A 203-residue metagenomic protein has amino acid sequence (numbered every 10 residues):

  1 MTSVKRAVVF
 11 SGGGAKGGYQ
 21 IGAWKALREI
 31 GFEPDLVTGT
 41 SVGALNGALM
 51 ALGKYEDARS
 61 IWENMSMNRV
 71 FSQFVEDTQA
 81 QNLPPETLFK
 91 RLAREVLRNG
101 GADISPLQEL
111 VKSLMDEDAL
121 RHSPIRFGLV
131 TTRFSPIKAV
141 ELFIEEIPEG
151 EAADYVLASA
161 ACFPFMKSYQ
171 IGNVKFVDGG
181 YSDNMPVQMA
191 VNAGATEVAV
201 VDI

Functional and structural regions predicted by a protein language model:
M1-T40, A48-I203: Patatin-like phospholipase
